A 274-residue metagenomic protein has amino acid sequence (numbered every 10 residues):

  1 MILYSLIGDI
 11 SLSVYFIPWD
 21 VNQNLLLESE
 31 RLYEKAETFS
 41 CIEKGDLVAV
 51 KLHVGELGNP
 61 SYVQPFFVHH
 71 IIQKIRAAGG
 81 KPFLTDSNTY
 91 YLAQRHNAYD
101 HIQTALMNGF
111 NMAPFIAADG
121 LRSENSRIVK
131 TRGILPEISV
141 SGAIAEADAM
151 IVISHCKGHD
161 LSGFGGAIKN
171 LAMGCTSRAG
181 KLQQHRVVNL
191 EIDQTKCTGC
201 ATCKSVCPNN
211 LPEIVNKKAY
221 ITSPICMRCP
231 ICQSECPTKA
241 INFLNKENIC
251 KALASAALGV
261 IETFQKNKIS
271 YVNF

Functional and structural regions predicted by a protein language model:
M1-I2, N210: Low-complexity, intrinsically disordered short segments enriched for Gly/Pro and polybasic residues
I2-S11: Short, Lys/Arg-enriched N-terminal segments with co-localized hydrophobic residues within the first ~10-30 amino acids
S13-K44, A49-L52, L57-N59, V63-F66 (+2 more regions): Extended, low-polarity segments enriched in aliphatic/aromatic residues
F66-K74: Short secondary-structure subsegments characteristic of cysteine-rich extracellular domains
